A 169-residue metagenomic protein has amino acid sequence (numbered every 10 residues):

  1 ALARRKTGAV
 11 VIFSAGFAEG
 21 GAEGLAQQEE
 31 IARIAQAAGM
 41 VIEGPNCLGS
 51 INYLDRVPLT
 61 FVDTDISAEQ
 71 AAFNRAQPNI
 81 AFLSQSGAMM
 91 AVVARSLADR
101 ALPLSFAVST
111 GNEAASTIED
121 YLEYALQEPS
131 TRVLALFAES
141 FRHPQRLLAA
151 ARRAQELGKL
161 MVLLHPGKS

Functional and structural regions predicted by a protein language model:
A1-S169: Catalytic-core regions of core metabolic enzymes, especially those transforming organic acids/acyl-group intermediates
